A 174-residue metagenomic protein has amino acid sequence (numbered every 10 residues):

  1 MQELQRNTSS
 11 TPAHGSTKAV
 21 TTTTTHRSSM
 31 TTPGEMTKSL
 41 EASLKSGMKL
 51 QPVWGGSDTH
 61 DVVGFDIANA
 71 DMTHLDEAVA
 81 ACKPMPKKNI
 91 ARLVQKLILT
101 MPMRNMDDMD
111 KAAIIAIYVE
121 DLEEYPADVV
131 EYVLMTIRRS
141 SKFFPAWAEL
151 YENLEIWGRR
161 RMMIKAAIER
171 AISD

Functional and structural regions predicted by a protein language model:
M1-D174: Charged interaction scaffolds used for protein-protein
